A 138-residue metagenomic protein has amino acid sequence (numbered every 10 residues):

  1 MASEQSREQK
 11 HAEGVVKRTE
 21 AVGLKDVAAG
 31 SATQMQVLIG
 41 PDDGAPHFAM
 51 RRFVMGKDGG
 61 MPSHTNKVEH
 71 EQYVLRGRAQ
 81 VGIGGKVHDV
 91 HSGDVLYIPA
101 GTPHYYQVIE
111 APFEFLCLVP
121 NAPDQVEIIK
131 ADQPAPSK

Functional and structural regions predicted by a protein language model:
A2-H47, K130-K138: A short, N-terminal "cap"/entry segment at the start of jelly-roll beta-barrel domains of the cupin/DSBH fold
Q36-V37, R51-N66, A100: Conserved short histidine dyad/triad with adjacent acidic residue
D43-P46, M55-G59, R78, V87 (+1 more regions): Short, charged/polar surface micro-motifs in flexible loops or helix N-caps
R51-R52, Y97, A111-I128: A short hydrophobic beta-strand segment most commonly corresponding to one strand of the jelly-roll/cupin
R52-G56, T65-I83, L118: Short, conserved beta-strand element in jelly-roll/cupin
R78-Q80, V87, P103, P112: Structural motif
G85-G101: Short acidic-glycine-tyrosine-enriched beta hairpin
Q107-V108: Asparagine-centered strand-capping/turn motif at beta-strand->loop junctions
